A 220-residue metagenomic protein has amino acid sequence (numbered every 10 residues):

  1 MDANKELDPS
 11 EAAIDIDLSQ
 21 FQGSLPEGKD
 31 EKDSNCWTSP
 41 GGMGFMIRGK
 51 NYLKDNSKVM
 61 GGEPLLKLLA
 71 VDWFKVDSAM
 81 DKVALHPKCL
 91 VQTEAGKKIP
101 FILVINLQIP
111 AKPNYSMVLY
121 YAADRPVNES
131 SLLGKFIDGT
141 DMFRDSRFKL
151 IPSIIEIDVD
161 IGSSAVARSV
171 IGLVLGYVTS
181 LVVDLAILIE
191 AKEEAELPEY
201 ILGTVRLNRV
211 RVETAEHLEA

Functional and structural regions predicted by a protein language model:
M1-A122, L132: Extended, low-complexity intrinsically disordered regions enriched in serine/proline/glycine/threonine
S78, V83-A220: Extended amphipathic alpha-helical regions
